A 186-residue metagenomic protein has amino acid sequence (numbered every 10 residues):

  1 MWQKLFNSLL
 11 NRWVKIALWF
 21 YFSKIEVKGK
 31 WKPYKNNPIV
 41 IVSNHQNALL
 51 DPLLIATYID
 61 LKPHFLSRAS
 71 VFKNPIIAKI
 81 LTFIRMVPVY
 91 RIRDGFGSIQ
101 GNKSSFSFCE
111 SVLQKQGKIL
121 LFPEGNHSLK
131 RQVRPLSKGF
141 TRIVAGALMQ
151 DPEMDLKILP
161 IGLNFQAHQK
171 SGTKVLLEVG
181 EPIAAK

Functional and structural regions predicted by a protein language model:
W2-V14, L18-A185: Soluble catalytic domains of membrane acyltransferases
